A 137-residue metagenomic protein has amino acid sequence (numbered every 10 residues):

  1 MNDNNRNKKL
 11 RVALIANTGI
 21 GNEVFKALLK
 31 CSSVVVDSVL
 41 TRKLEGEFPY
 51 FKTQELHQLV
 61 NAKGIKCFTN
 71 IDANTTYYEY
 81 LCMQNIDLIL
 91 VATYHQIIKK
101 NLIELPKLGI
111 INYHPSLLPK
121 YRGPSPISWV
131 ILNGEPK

Functional and structural regions predicted by a protein language model:
M1-K137: One-carbon transfer enzymes
